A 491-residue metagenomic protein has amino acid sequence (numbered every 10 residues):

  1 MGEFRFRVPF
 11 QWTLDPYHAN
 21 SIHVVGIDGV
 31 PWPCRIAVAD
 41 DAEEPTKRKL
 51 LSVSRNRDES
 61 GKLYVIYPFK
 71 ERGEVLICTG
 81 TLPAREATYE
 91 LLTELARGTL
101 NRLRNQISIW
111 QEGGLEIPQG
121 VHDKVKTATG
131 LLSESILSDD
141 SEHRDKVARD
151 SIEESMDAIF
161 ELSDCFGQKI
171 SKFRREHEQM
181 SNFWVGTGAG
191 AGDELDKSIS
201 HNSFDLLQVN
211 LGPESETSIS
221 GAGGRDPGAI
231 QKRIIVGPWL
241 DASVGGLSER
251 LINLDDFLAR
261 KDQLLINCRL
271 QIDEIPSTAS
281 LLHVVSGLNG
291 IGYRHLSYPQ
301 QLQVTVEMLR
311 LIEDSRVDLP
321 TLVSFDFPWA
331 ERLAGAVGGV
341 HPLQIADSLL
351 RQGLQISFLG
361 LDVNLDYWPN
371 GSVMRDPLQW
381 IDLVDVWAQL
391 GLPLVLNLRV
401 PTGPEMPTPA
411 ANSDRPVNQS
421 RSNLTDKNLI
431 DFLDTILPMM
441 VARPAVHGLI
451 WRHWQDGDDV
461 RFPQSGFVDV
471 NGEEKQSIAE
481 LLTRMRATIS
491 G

Functional and structural regions predicted by a protein language model:
G2-V30, R57-T129: Amphipathic, heptad-repeat alpha-helical segments
E3-A19, G167-F204, N210: Boundary/entry segment of secreted carbohydrate-active catalytic domains
G186-G188, H283-V284, T305-V340, P393-E405 (+1 more regions): Aromatic-lined carbohydrate-recognition surfaces of secreted/lumenal glycan-active proteins
H201, D205-D255, I266, L296-L322 (+2 more regions): Aromatic-lined substrate-binding rim segments of carbohydrate-active enzymes
F204-S215, S277-S286, V323-F327, P342-R375 (+1 more regions): Aromatic- and acid-rich polysaccharide-binding/catalytic face of secreted or lumenal carbohydrate-active enzymes
L254-V285, Q300-S315, H341-Q352, N428-R443: An active-site-proximal structural segment forming one wall of the substrate-binding cleft that immediately precedes
N267-Y298, L322-W329, S357-L365, P444-D456: Active-site groove signature of glycoside hydrolases
L288, Y293-Q300, L311, S315 (+3 more regions): Aromatic-rich peripheral "rim/lid" segments of glycoside hydrolase catalytic domains that contact and position glycan
